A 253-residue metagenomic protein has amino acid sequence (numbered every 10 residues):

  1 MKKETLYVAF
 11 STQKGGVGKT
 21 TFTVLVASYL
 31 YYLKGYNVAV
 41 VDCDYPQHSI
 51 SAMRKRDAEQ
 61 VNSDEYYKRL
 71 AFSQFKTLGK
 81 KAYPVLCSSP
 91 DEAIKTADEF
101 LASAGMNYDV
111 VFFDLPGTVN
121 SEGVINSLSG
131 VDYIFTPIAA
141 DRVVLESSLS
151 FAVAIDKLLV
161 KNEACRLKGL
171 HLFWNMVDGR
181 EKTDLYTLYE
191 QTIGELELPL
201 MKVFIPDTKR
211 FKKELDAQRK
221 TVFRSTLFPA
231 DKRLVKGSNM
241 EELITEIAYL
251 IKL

Functional and structural regions predicted by a protein language model:
M1-Q13: Extreme N-terminal, non-catalytic leader segments that precede Walker-type/kinase nucleotide-binding cores
S11-V17, Y32-V111: P-loop/Walker-type NTP enzyme "switch/lid" segment
T21-F22, V26: Hydrophobic positions on the alpha1 helix immediately C-terminal to the Walker A/P-loop
A27, Y31-Y32, L128: Gly/Ala-rich phosphate-binding loop of Rossmann-like dinucleotide-binding domains, activating on the conserved
E122-R142: Inter-motif core of Ras-like GTPase G domains
S148-A164: Conserved C-terminal guanine-recognition region of P-loop GTPase G domains, centered on the G4
M176-S225: Beta-strand-loop-alpha "switch" segments that mediate conformational coupling across diverse proteins
K212-I244, A248: Inter-lobe coupling/hinge region of RecA-like P-loop helicase motors
